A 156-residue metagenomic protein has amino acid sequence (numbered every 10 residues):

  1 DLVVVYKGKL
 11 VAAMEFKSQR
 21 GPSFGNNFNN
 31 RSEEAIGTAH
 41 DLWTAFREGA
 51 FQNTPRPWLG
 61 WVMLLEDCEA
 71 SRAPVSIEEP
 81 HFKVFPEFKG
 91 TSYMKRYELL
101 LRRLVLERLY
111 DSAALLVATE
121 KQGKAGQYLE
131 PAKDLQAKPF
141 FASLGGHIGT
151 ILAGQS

Functional and structural regions predicted by a protein language model:
D1-L2, G21-F24, W43, W61 (+1 more regions): Generic detector of bulky aromatic hydrophobic side chains
D1-V3, A70-G90, D134-G149: Short, Lys/Arg-enriched charge-dense amphipathic segments
V3-A13: Active-site beta-strand-loop-beta-strand hairpin of nuclease catalytic cores that positions key catalytic residues
F16-R20: Short, histidine-centered active-site or binding-site loop motifs used for metal coordination, general acid-base
S23-K121: Acidic, metal/cofactor-coordinating or nucleic-acid-engaging core segments within structured domains
L116-S156: Charge-rich, low-complexity intrinsically disordered segments
